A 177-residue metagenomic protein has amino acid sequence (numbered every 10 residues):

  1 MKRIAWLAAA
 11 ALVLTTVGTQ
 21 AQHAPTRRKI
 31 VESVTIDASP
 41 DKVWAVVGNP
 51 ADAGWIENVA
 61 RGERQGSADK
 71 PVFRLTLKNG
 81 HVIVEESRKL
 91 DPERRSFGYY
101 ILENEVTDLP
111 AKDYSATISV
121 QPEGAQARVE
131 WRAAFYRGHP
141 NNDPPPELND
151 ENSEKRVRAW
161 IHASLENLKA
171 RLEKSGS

Functional and structural regions predicted by a protein language model:
M1-L7: Bacterial N-terminal signal peptides that target proteins for export
A8-T15: Bacterial N-terminal signal peptides
A9, H23, R128, F135-S177: A conserved amphipathic terminal alpha-helix motif
T19-A68: Hydrophobic ligand-binding cavity/cleft-lining segments
R27, K78-G80: Glycine-centered tight beta-turn/hairpin loop motif at sheet-sheet or coil-to-beta transitions
V43-V47, A53, F73, S87 (+2 more regions): Hydrophobic pocket/interface hotspot
A45-D52, P92, H162-E173: Sec-exported extracytoplasmic/periplasmic mature domains
G54-N58, R64, H81-R128, A134: Hydrophobic-ligand binding "helix-grip"
